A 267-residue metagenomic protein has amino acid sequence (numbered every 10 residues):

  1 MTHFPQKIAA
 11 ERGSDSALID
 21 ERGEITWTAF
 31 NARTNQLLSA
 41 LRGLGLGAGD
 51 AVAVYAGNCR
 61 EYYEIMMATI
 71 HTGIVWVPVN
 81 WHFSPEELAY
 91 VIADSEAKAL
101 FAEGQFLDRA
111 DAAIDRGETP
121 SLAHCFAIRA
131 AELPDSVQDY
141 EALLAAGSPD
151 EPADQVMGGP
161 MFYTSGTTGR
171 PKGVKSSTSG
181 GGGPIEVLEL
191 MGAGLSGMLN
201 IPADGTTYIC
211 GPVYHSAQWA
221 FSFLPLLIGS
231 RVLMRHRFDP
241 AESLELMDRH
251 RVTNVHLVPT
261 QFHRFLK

Functional and structural regions predicted by a protein language model:
M1-A17, A32, G159: A short N-terminal helical cap/helix-turn-helix that marks the beginning of AMP-binding/adenylate-forming
Q6, G43-L44, M67, H71-A146 (+1 more regions): Structural core segment of the AMP-binding/adenylate-forming
S14, E132-L133, A142-S165, G169-R170 (+1 more regions): Conserved pre-ATP/AMP-binding loop-to-beta segment of ANL
S14-C59, Y63, S84-A89: Conserved AMP-binding/adenylate-forming core of the ANL superfamily
T26-T28, G159-E189: Conserved AMP-binding A3 loop
A51, G57-V77, W81-P85, A93-A99 (+3 more regions): A short helix-loop-beta submotif of the ANL/AMP-binding
G57, A102-D111, A130-E132, G211 (+1 more regions): Adenylate-forming
G182-T206, C210, Y214-N254: Conserved AMP-binding/adenylation subdomain of ANL enzymes
